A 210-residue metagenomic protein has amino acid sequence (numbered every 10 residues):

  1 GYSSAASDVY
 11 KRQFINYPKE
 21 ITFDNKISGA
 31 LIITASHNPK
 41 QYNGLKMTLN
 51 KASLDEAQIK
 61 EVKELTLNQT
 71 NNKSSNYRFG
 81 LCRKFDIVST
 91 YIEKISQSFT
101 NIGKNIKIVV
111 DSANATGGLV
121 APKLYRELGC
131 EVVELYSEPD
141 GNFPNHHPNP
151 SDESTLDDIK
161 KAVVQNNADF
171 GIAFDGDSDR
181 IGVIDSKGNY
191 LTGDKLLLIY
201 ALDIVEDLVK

Functional and structural regions predicted by a protein language model:
G1-Q13: Single conserved hydrophobic/aromatic residue that forms the stacking wall/gate of nucleotide- or nucleobase-binding
K11-N72, K187: Active-site phosphate-binding/coordination module
N38-P39, N114-G118, S178-D179: Gly/Ser/Thr-rich loops at beta-strand to alpha-helix junctions that form or flank small-molecule/cofactor-binding
Q41, L49-E56, E64, K104 (+1 more regions): Replace "Mg2+/Mn2+-dependent" with "divalent metal-dependent
N43-N166: Gly/Ser/Thr-enriched, mixed-charge loops and adjacent short helices that form phosphate/oxyanion-binding elements
